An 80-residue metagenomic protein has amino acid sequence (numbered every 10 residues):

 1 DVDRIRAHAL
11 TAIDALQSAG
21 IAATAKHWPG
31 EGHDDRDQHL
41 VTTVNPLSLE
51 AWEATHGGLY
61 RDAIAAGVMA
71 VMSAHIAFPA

Functional and structural regions predicted by a protein language model:
D1-A80: Glycoside hydrolase catalytic-domain context in secreted enzymes
